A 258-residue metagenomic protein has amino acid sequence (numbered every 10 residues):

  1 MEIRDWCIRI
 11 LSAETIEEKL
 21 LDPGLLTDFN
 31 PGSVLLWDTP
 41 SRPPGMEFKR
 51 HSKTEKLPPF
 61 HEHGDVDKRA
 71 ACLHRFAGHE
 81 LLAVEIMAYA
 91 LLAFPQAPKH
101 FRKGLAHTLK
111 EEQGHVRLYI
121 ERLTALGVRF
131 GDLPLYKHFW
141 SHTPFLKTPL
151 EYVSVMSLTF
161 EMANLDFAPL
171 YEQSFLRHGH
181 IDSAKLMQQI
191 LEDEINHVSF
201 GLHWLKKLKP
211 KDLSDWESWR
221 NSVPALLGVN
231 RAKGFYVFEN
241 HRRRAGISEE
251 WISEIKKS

Functional and structural regions predicted by a protein language model:
M1-S258: Non-heme di-metal
